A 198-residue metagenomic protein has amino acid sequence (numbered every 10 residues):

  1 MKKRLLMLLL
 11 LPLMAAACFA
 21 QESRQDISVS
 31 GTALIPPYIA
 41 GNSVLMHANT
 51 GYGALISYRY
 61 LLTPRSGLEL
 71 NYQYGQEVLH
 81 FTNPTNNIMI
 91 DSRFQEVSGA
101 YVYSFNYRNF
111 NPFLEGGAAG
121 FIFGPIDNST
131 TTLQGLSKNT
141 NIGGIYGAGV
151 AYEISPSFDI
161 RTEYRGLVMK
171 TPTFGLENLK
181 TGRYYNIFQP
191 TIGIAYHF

Functional and structural regions predicted by a protein language model:
M1-R24: Cleavable N-terminal export/targeting peptides
E22, S57-T130, Y152, Y185-F198: Gram-negative (and chloroplast) outer-membrane scaffold detector with strong preference for beta-barrel transmembrane
E22-P37: Short N-terminal segments immediately surrounding and downstream of signal-peptide cleavage
I27, N42, Y52-I56, Q95-G99 (+2 more regions): Hydrophobic, lipid-facing positions within transmembrane beta-strands of outer-membrane proteins
I39-L45, H80-N86, G124-L133, P172-L179: Outer-membrane beta-barrel translocator domains and adjoining extracellular loop/strand segments of Gram-negative
V44-T50, N86-F94, L133-T140, L179-N186: Replace "Gram-negative outer membrane beta-barrel proteins" with "bacterial and organellar outer membrane beta-barrel
P125-L167: A charged, solvent-exposed segment within the mature domains of Sec-exported extracytoplasmic proteins
E153, S157-F198: Hydrophobic secondary-structure block in the mid-to-C-terminal portion of proteins
